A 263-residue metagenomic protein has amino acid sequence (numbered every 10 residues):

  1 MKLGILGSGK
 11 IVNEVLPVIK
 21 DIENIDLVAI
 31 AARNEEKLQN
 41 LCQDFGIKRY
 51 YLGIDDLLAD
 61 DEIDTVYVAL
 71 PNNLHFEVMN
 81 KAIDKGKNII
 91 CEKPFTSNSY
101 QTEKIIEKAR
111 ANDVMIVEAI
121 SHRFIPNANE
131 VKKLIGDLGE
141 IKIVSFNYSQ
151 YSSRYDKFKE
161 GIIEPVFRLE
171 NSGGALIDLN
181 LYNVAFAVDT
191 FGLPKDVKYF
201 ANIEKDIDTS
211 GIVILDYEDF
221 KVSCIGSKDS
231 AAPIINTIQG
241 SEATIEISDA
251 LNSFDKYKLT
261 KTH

Functional and structural regions predicted by a protein language model:
M1-F45: N-terminal Rossmann-like dinucleotide-binding module
V15, F45-K108: Beta-loop-alpha module in the N-terminal Rossmann-like domain of NAD(P)-dependent dehydrogenases, especially those
I22-E23, F45, D60-D61, I125 (+1 more regions): Acidic-histidine catalytic/liganding microenvironments
I25-A29, D64-V66, I116, G173-G174: Short active-site oxyanion
Y51, C91, I116-E118, I247: Hydrophobic residues in well-ordered beta-strands that form the structural core
E103-S121, E140-I143: Rossmann-fold dehydrogenase core element
H122-P194: Predominantly a Rossmann-like dinucleotide-binding segment in NAD(P)-dependent oxidoreductases
V184-S253: Contiguous beta-strand/loop segments that form the cofactor/metal-binding neighborhood of enzyme cores
